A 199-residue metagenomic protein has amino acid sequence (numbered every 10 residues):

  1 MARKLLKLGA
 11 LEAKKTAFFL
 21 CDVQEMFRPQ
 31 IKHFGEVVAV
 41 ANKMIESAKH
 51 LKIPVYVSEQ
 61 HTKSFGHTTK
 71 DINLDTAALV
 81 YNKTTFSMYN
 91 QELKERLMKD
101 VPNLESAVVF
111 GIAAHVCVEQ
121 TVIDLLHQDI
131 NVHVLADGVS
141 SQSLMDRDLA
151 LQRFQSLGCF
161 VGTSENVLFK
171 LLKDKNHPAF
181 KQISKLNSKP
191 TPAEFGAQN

Functional and structural regions predicted by a protein language model:
A2-T85, E95, N131, L151-Q155 (+3 more regions): Active-site acidic carboxylates
N42, H115-E119, D148: Glycine-rich phosphate-binding loop at the start of an alpha helix
S58, L135-D137, S164: Generic beta-sheet signal
N82-H127: Internal catalytic-core helix/loop-beta-alpha segment that presents or stabilizes conserved functional determinants
S87-M88, V116, V139-L144, L168-F169: Short gly/pro/ser/thr-enriched loop/turn and capping motifs at secondary-structure boundaries
N103-S106, D129-H133, F160-S164: Short, structured loop/turn "capping" segments at alpha-beta junctions
V108-G111, D129-L144: A short glycine-rich beta-strand->turn/loop micro-motif centered on a GG-aromatic cluster
